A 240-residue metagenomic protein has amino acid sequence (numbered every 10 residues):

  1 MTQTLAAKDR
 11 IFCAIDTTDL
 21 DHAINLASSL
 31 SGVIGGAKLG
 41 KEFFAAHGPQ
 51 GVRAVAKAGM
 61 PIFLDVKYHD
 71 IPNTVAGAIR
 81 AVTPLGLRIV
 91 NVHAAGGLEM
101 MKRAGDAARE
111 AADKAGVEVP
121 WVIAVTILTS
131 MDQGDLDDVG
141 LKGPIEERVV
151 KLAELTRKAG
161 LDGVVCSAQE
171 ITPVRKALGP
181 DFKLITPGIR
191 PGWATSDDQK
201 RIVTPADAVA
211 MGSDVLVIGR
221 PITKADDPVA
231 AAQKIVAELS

Functional and structural regions predicted by a protein language model:
M1-L26, G116-V119, T172-G179, V203 (+1 more regions): N-terminal amphipathic alpha-helix/helix-capping segment at the start of soluble metabolic enzymes
L5-K8, T74-D162, S167-E170, A177-D181 (+2 more regions): Conserved anion-binding
F12, K38, F63, N91 (+3 more regions): Conserved beta-strand positions in the central sheet of alpha/beta enzyme cores
C13, A37, K67, V90 (+5 more regions): Conserved, mostly hydrophobic/aromatic
L26, N73-T83, T172-V174, A194-D214 (+1 more regions): Catalytic cores of alpha/beta
G32, A58, L85, A159 (+1 more regions): Structural motif
K38-K41, G51-I71, T186, L216: Active-site cofactor/substrate anionic-group-binding motifs, chiefly glycine- and Lys/Arg-rich phosphate-binding loops
M101-A111, V209, I222-S240: C-terminal helical cap(s) of enzyme catalytic domains, especially alpha/beta-barrels
